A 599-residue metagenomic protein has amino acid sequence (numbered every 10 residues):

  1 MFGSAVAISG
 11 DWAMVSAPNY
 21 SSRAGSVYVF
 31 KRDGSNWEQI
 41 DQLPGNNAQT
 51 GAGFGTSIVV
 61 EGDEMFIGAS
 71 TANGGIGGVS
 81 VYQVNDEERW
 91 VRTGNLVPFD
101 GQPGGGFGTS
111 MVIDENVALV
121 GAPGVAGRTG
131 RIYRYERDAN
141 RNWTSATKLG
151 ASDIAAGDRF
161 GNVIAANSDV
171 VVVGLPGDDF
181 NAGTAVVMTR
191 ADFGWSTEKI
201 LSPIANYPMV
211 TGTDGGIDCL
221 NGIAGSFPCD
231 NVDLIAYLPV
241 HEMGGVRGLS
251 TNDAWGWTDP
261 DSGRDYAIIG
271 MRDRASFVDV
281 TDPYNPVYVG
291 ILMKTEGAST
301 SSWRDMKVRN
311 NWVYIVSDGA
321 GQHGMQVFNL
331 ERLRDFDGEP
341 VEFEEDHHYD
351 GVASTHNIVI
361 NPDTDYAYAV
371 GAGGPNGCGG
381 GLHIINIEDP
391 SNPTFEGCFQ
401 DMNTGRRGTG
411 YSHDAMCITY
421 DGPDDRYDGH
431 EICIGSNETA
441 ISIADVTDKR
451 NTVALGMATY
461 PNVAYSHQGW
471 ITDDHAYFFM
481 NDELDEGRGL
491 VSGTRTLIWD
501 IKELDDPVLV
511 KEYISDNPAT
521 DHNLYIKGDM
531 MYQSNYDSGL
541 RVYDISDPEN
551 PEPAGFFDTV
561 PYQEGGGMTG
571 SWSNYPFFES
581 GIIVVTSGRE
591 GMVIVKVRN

Functional and structural regions predicted by a protein language model:
M1-N599: Feature marking well-ordered beta-strand scaffolds used for ligand recognition
